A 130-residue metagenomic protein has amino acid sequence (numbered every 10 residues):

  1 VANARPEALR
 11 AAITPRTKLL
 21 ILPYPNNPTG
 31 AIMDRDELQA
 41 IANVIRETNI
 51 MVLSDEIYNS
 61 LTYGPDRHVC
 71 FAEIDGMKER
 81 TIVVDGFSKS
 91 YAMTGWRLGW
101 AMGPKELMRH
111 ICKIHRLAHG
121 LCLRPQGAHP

Functional and structural regions predicted by a protein language model:
V1, N49, A118-C122: Short, surface-exposed helix-loop/turn micro-motifs enriched in polar/charged residues
A2-R16, P28-M51, Y58-M93, E106: Active-site pre-lysine segment of PLP-dependent enzymes
K18, L38, R116-G120: Residue-level marker of structural boundaries
L20-I21, N27: Short acidic, glycine-rich surface-loop motifs adjacent to enzyme active sites
I21, V52-S54: Hydrophobic residues in well-ordered beta-strands that form the structural core
I74, K78-P130: Conserved core segment of the aminotransferase class I/II
